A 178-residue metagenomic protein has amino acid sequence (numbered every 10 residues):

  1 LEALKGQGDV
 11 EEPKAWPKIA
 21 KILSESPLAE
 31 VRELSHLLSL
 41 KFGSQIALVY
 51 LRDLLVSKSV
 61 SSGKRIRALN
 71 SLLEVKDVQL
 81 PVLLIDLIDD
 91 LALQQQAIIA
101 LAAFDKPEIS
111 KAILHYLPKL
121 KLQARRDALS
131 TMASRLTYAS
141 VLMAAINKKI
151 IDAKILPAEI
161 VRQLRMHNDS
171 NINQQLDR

Functional and structural regions predicted by a protein language model:
L1, D9-S24, S35, S39 (+5 more regions): Oxidative protein folding and maturation machinery
E2, E33, L37, R67-N70 (+5 more regions): Residue-level signature of alpha-solenoid helical repeat scaffolds
L4-G8, S39-G43, L72-K76, L101-D105 (+3 more regions): Alpha-solenoid repeat junctions
D9-S24, S44-V56, I66, K76-I88 (+6 more regions): Amphipathic alpha-helical scaffolding segments comprising HEAT/armadillo-like alpha-solenoid repeats
R32, K154-R178: Eukaryotic acidic, Ser/Thr-rich intrinsically disordered low-complexity regions
